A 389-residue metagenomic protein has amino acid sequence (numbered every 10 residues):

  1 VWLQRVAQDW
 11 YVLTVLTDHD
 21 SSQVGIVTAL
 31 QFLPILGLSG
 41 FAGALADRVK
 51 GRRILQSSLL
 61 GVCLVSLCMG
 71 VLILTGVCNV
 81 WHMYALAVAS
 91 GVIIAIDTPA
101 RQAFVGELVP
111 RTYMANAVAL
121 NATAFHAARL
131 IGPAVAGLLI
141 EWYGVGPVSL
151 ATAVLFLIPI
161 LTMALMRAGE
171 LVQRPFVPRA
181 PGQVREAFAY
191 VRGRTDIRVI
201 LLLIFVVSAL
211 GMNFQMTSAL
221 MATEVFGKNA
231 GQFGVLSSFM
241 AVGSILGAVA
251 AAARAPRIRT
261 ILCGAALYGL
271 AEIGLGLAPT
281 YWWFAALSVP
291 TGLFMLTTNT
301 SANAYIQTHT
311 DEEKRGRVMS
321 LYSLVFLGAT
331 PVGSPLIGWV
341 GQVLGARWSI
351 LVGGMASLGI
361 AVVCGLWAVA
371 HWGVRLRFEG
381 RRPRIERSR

Functional and structural regions predicted by a protein language model:
V1-L33, G193-M240: Helix-loop boundary and gating motifs at the non-cytosolic
W2, G91-P99, M212, G292-T300: Small-residue-rich segments within alpha-helical transmembrane domains of MFS-like 12-TM solute carriers
Q8, I96-V109, T297-T310: Intracellular juxtamembrane helix-capping segments at the cytosolic ends of symmetry-related transmembrane helices
S21-S22, R111-N121, A230, E312-L321: Loop-to-transmembrane helix entry/capping segments in MFS-fold secondary transporters and related SLC/MFSD carriers
V27, L120-A128, L203, N303 (+1 more regions): Hydrophobic alpha-helical segments of secondary membrane carriers
L36-F41, R48, R52-L64, C68 (+5 more regions): C-terminal transmembrane bundle of multi-pass solute transporters/carriers
V80-G91, N116-L171, F214, G231-Q232 (+5 more regions): Hydrophobic alpha-helical transmembrane segments
A168-L202, R381-R389: Juxtamembrane intracellular "pre-TM" segments in multi-pass secondary transporters
